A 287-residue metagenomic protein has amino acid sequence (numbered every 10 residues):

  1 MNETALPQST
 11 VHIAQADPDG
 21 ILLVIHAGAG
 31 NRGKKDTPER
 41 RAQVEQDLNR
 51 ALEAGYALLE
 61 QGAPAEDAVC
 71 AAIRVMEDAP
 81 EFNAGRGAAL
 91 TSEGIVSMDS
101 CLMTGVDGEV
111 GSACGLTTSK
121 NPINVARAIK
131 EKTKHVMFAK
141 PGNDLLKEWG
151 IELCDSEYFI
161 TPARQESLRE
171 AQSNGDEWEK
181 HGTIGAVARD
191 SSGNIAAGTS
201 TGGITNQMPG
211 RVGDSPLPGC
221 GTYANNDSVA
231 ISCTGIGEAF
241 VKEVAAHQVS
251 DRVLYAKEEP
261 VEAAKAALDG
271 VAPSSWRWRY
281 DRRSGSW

Functional and structural regions predicted by a protein language model:
N2-W287: Alpha/propeptide regions of enzymes that mature by internal proteolysis
